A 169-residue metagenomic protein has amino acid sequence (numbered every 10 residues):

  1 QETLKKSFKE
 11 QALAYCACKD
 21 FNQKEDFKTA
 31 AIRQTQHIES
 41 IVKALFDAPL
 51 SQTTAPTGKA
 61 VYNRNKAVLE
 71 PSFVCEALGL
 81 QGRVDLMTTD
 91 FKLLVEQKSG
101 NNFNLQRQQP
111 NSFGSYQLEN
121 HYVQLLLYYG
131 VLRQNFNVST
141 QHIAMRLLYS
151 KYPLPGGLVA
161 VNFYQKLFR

Functional and structural regions predicted by a protein language model:
Q1-F91, V123: Metal-dependent nuclease catalytic cores that hydrolyze phosphodiester bonds in DNA/RNA, characterized by
Y62-R169: Mg2+/Mn2+-dependent nuclease catalytic core
